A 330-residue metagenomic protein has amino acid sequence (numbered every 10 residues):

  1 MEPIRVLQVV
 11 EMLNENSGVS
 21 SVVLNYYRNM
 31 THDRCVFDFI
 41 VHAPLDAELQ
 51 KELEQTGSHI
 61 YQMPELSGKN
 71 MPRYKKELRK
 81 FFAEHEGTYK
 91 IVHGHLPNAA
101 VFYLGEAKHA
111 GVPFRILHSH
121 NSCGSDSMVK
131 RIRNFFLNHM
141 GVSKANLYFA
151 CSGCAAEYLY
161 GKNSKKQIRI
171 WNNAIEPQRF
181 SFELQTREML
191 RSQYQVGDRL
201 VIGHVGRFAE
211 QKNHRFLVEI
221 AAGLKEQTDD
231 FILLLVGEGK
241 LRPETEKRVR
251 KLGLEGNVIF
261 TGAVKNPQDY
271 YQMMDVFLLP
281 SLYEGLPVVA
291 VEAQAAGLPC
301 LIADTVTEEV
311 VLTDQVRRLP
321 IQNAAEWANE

Functional and structural regions predicted by a protein language model:
P3-I4, Q8-R73, K240-R242: N-terminal strand-loop element at the rim of the active site of nucleotide-sugar-dependent glycosyltransferases
S17-N25, L200, H204-G223, L233 (+1 more regions): A conserved mid-protein helix/loop that constitutes part of the nucleotide-sugar donor-binding site
I40-V41, A290, P299-A303, E308: Short hydrophobic beta-strand element within catalytic cores of glycosyltransferases and related nucleotide-activated
Y61, S143-Q185, V196, R318: Donor nucleotide-sugar binding/catalytic pocket of nucleotide-sugar-dependent glycosyltransferases
G94-A100, H118-S119: Short His-centered aromatic/hydrophobic patch
E246-G262: Nucleotide-activated donor-binding/catalytic signature segment of Leloir-type glycosyltransferases, i.e., the conserved
A263, L282: Aromatic "clamp/platform" in nucleotide-sugar-dependent glycosyltransferases that forms part of the donor/acceptor
E309-E330: Change "using UDP/GDP/dTDP sugars" to "using nucleotide sugars
